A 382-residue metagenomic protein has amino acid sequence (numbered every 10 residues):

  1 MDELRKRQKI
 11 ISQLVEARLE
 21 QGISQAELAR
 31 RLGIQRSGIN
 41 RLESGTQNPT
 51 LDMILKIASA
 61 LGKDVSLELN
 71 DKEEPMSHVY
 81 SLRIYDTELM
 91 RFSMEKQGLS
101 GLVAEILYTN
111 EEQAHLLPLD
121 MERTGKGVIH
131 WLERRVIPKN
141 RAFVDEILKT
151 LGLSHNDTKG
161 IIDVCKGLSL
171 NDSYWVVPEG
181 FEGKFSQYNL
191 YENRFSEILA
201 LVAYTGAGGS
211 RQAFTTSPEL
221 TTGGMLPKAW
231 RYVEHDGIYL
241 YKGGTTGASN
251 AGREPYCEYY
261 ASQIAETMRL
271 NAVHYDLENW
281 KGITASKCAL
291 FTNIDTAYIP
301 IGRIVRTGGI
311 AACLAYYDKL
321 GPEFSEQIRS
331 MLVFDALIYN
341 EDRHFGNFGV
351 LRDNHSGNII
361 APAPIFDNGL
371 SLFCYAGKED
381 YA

Functional and structural regions predicted by a protein language model:
M1-E16, S44, S59, D64 (+1 more regions): N-terminal flexible/basic segments that precede or flank functional cores
S12-R31, K56: Short basic helix-loop element that most often maps to the first helix and adjoining turn of HTH DNA-binding modules
S24, Q35-G38, T50, D64: Short coil turns linking two alpha-helices in DNA-binding domains
R30-N48: Recognition helix of helix-turn-helix/homeodomain-like DNA-binding domains that insert into the DNA major groove
G45-S59: Short, basic-rich loop-to-helix N-cap that marks the start of a DNA-contacting helix
K72-V333, L337-Y339, V350-A382: Phosphate/dinucleotide-binding and metal-coordinating scaffold of catalytic cores in nucleotide-dependent enzymes
H344-G349: Canonical protein kinase catalytic loop motif
